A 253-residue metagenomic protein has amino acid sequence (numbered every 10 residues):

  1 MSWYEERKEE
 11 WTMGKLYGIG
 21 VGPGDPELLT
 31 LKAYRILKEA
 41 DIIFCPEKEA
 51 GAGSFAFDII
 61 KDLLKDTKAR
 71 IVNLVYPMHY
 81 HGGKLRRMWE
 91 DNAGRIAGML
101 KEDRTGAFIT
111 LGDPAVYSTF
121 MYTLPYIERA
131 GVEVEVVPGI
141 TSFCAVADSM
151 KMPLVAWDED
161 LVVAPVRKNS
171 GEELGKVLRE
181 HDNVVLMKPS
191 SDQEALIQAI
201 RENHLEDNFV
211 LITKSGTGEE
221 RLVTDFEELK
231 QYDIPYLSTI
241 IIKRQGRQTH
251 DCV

Functional and structural regions predicted by a protein language model:
W3-T12: Short, Lys/Arg-enriched N-terminal segments with co-localized hydrophobic residues within the first ~10-30 amino acids
W11, R35-I36, L100-K101, F108 (+5 more regions): Solvent-exposed alpha-helices and their adjacent loops that cap or buttress functional pockets in soluble metabolic
W11-P26, L31-A33, K38-E133, L237-T239 (+1 more regions): Class I S-adenosyl-L-methionine
L16, L178-V253: A contiguous loop/helix-start segment that scaffolds small-molecule binding in enzyme catalytic cores
C45, N73, F108-T110, V136-G139 (+3 more regions): General beta-strand structural signal in soluble alpha/beta enzymes
A50-G53, T141-C144, Q193, T217-E219: Short gly/pro/ser/thr-enriched loop/turn and capping motifs at secondary-structure boundaries
D91-M99, L154-P165, E228-T239: A polyampholytic, Gly/Pro-enriched intrinsically disordered region
A115-E180, Q245-Q248: Class I SAM-dependent methyltransferase SAM-binding "motif I" and its flanking Rossmann-like core
